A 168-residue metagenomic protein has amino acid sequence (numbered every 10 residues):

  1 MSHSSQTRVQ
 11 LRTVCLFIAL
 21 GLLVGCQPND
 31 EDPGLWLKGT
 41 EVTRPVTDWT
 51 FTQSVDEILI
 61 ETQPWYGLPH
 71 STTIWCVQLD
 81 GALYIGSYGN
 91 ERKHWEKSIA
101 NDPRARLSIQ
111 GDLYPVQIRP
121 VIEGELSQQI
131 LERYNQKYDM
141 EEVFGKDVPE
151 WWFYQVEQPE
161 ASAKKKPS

Functional and structural regions predicted by a protein language model:
S2-C15: Bacterial N-terminal signal peptides that target proteins for export
L16-L20: Hydrophobic helical h-region of N-terminal Sec-dependent signal peptides in bacterial secretory/periplasmic proteins
L22-G25: C-terminal motif of bacterial Sec signal peptides marking the signal peptidase cleavage site
Q27-P69: Short, conserved active-site entrance elements at the starts or edges of catalytic domains
K38-T40, P45-D48, Y66-P69, N90-S168: Short, structured beta-strand-loop surface elements
T50-Q53, W75, K146-D147: Short, surface-exposed loop and linker segments with low hydrophobicity and enrichment for Pro/Ser/Thr
V55-G89, A105, V116-I118: Short beta-strand segments
